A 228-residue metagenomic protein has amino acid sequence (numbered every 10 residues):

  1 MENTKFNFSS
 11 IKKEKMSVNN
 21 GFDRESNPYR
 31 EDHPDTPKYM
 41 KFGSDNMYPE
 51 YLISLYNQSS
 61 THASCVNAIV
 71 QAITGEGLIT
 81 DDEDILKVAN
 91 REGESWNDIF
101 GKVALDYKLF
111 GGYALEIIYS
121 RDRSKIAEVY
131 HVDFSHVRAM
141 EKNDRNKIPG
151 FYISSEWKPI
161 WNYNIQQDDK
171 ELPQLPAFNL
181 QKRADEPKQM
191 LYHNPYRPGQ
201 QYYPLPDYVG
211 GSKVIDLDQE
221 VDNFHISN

Functional and structural regions predicted by a protein language model:
E2-A63, T74-N228: Structured, contiguous alpha/beta core segments that scaffold functional sites
A68-Q71: Extended alpha-helical coiled-coil "stalk/arm" regions that scaffold and mediate dimerization/assembly in large
